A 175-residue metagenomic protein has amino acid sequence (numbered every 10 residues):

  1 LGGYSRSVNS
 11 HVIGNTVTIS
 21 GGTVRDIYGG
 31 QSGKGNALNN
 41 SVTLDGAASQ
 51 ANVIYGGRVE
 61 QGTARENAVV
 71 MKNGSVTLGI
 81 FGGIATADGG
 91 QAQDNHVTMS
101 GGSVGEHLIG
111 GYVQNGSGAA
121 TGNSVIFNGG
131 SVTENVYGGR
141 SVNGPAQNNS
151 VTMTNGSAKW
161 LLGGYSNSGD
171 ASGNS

Functional and structural regions predicted by a protein language model:
L1-D26, S32-V53, V59-G79, A85-H107 (+3 more regions): Surface-exposed loop/turn motifs in large extracellular/passenger domains
